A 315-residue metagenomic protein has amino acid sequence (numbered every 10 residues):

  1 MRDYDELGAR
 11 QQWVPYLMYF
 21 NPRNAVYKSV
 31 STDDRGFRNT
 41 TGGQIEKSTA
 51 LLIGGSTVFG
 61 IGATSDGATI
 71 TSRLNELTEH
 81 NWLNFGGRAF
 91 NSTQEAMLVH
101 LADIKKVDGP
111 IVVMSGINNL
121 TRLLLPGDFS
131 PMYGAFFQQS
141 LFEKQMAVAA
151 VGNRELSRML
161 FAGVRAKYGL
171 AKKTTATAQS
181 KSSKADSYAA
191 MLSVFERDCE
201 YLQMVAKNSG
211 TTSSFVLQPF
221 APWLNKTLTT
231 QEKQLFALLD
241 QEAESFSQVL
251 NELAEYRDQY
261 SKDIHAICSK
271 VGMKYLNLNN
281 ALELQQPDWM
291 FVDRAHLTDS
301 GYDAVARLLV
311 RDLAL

Functional and structural regions predicted by a protein language model:
M1-T64, A68-R73, L77, L282-Q285: Membrane/wall-proximal cationic-aromatic binding patches
T49-I53, L83, I111-V113: Conserved beta-strand elements of the Class I
S56-F59, R88-S92, I117-R122, F220-W223 (+1 more regions): Solvent-exposed loop/turn segments at secondary-structure junctions within structured extracellular/periplasmic domains
T57-T64, N84-F85, S187-L192, L250-A254 (+1 more regions): Second-shell loop/turn segments in exported
H80-F90: A short beta-strand-loop structural module common to alpha/beta enzyme folds
T93-D186, Q218-P222, T230: Interaction-surface signature
I111-S115, A171-A281, D312: Conserved, well-ordered alpha-helix/loop/beta-strand core segments that scaffold catalytic motifs
Y260-N277, P287-L315: Histidine-centered active-site loop/cap adjacent to the catalytic His in serine esterases/O-acetyl transfer systems
